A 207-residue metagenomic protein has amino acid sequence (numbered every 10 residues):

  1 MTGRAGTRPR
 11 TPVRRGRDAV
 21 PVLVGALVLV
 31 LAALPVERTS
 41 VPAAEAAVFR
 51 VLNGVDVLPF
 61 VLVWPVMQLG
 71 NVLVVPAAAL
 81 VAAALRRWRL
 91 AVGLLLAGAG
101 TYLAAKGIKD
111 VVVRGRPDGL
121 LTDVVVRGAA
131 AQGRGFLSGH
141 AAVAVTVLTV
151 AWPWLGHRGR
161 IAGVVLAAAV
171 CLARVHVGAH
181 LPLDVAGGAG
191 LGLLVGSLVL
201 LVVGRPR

Functional and structural regions predicted by a protein language model:
M1-V74, K109-G128: N-terminal transmembrane-helix/juxtamembrane module of multi-pass inner/ER membrane proteins
T2-P9, V81-L90, A151-G156, L198-G204: Structural signal for the C-terminal ends of transmembrane alpha-helices and the immediately following loop
R15-G25, A78-A104: Interfacial segments of alpha-helical transmembrane regions
V30-A33, A99-G107, V165-A179: Aromatic-anchored segments of alpha-helical transmembrane domains
F49, A105-K109, V113, W152 (+1 more regions): Membrane-water interface at transmembrane helix exits
V55, L85-W88, D110-G119, R158 (+2 more regions): Membrane-interface elements of multi-pass transporters and channels
L96-L121, H180-L194: Hydrophobic alpha-helical transmembrane segments of integral membrane proteins
T122-R207: Membrane-embedded catalytic cores of phosphoryl/pyrophosphoryl-handling enzymes
